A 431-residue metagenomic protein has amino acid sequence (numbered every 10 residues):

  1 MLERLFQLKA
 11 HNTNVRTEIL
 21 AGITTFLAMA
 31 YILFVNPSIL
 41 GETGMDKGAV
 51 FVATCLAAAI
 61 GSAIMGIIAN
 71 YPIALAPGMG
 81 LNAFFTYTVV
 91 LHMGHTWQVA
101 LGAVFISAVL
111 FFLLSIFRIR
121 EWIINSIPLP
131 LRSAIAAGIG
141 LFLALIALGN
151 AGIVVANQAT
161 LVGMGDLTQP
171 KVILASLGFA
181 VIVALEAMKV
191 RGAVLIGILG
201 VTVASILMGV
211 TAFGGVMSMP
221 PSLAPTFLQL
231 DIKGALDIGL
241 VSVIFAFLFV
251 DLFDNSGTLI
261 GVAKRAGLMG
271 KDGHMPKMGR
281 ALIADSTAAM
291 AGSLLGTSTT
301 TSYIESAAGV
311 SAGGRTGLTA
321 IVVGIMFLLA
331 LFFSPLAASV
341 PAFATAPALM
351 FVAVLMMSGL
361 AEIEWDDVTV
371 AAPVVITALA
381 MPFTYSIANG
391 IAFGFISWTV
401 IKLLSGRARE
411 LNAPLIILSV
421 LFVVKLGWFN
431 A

Functional and structural regions predicted by a protein language model:
M1-A49, V162-M164, I196-G279, V420-V424: Helix-loop-helix hairpins and the membrane-proximal interhelical loops of multi-pass alpha-helical transport proteins
L2-N36, A57, G78-A136, K264-L360: Helix-loop-helix junctions within the multi-pass membrane cores of secondary transporters/permeases
I19, I39, I123, G192 (+3 more regions): Residue-level signature of catalytic and energy-coupling elements of molecular machines, predominantly ATP/GTP-dependent
I23-A30, I60-A63, I67, L148 (+3 more regions): Hydrophobic/aromatic residues within the transmembrane alpha-helices of Major Facilitator Superfamily
S38-A49, T88-V99, I238-V241, P341 (+1 more regions): Helix-coil boundary and interhelical linker segments in multi-pass alpha-helical membrane proteins
G44-A63: Loop-to-helix transition at the N-terminal end of transmembrane alpha-helices
A58-M79, L110: Juxtamembrane transmembrane-helix boundary signature
M93-L207, T211, I321-A431: Membrane-embedded alpha-helical modules
